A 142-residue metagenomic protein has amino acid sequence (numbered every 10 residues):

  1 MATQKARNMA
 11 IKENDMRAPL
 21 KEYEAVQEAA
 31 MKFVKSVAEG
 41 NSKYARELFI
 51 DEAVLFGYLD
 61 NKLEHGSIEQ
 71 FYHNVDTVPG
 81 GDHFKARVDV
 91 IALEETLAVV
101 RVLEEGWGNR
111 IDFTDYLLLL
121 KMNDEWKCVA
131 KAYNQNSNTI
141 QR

Functional and structural regions predicted by a protein language model:
A2-K43, E47-D51, T139-Q141: Short, low-complexity N-terminal intrinsically disordered segments enriched in polar/charged residues
K21-A25, V54-D60, H65-D112: Surface-exposed, charged secondary-structure patches
Y23-V26, K32-F33, T96-A98, L118 (+1 more regions): Generic alpha-helical hydrophobic packing signal
N41, L48, L59-N61, D115 (+2 more regions): Residue-level detector of alpha-helical recognition elements and their boundaries
R46-E47, F56-Y58, V129: Short, hydrophobic secondary-structure boundary micro-motifs
F49, E104-G106, A132-Y133: Short beta-strand segments enriched in hydrophobic/aromatic residues within well-folded beta-rich domains
D112-R142: Short beta-strand edge/turn micro-motifs at domain boundaries
